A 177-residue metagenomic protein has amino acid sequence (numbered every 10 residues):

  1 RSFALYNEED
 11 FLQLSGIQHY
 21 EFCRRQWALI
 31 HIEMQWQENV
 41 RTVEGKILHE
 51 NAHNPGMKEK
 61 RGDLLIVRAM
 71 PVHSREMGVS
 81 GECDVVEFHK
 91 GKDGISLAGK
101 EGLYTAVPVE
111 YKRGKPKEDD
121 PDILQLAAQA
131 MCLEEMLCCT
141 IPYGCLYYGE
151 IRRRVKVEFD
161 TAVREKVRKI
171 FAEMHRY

Functional and structural regions predicted by a protein language model:
R1-P108: Metal-dependent nuclease catalytic cores that hydrolyze phosphodiester bonds in DNA/RNA, characterized by
G81, E87-Y177: Nucleic-acid nuclease catalytic cores
